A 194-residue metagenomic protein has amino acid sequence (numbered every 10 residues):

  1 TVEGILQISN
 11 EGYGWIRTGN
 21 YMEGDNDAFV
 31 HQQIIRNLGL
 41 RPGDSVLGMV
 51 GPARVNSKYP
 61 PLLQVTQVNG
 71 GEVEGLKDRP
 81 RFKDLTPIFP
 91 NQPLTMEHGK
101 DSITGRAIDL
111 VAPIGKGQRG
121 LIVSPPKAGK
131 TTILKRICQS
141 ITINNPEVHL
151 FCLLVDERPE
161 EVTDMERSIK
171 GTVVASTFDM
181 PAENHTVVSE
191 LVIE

Functional and structural regions predicted by a protein language model:
T1-D78: N-terminal "pre-motor" subdomain/linker immediately upstream of P-loop NTPase catalytic cores
E11, T186-S189, I193: Hydrophobic alpha-helical segments
G14, D156, V192: Conserved RecA-like P-loop NTPase ATPase core
R79-I88: Short solvent-exposed strand/turn elements
P87-F89, P93-S189: Phosphate-binding glycine-rich loops and their immediate beta-loop-alpha structural context
